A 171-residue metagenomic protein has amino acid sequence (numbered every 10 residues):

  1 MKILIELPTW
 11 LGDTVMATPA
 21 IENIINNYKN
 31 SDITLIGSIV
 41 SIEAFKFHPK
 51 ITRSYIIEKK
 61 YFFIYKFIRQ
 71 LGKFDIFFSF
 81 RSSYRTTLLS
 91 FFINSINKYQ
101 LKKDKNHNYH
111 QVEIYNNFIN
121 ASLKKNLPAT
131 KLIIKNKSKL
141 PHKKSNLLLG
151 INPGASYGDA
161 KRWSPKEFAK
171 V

Functional and structural regions predicted by a protein language model:
M1-V171: Catalytic machinery of carbohydrate-active enzymes, primarily nucleotide-sugar-dependent glycosyltransferases
